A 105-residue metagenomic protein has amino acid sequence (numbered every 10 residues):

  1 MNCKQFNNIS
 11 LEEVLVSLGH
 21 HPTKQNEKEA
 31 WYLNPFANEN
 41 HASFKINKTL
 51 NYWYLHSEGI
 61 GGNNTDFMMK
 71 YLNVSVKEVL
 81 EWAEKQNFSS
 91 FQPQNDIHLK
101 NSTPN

Functional and structural regions predicted by a protein language model:
M1-N95: N-terminal structured subdomain of primase-like DNA metabolism proteins
H98-N105: Short, intrinsically disordered, charge-balanced linker/junction segments flanking boundaries in proteins
